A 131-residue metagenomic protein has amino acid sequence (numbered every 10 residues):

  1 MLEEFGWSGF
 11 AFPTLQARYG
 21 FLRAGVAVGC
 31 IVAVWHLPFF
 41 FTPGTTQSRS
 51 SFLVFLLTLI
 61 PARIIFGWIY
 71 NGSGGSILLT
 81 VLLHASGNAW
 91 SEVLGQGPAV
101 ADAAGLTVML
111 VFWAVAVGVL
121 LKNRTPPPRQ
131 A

Functional and structural regions predicted by a protein language model:
M1, V34, G72-S73, V93: Transmembrane helix irregularities
L2-G29, N71-S76: Membrane-interface helix/loop boundary segments of multi-pass membrane proteins
L2-G6, F10, P38, S86 (+1 more regions): Active-site His/Glu-centered metal-binding helix of metallohydrolases
V26-A33, F52, L56, I60 (+2 more regions): Residue-level signature of the transmembrane alpha-helical core of multi-pass small-molecule transporters
P38-S50, G95: Interfacial helix-loop-helix junctions of multi-pass membrane proteins
S48-L56, A101-G105: Non-cytosolic membrane-interface motifs at loop->transmembrane helix junctions
I60-G72: Alpha-helical transmembrane segments in multipass membrane proteins, preferentially the mid-helix core
S73-A131: C-terminal membrane module of polytopic membrane proteins
